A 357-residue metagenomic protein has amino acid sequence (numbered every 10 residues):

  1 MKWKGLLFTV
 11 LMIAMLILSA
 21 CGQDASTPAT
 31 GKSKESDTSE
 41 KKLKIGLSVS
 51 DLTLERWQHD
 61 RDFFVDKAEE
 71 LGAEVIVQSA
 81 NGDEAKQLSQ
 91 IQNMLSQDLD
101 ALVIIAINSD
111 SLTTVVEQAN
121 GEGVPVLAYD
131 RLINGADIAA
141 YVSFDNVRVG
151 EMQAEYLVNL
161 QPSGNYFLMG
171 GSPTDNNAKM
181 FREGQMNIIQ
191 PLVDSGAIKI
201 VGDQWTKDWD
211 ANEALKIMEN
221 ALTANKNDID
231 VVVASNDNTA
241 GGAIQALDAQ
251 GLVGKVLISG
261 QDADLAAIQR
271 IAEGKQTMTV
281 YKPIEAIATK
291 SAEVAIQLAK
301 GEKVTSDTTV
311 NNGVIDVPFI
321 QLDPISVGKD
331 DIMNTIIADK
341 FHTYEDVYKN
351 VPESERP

Functional and structural regions predicted by a protein language model:
M1-F8: Bacterial N-terminal signal peptides that target proteins for export
W3, G22-P357: A residue-level marker of the well-folded mature domains of exported/periplasmic proteins
F8-T9, V232: Short, surface-exposed loop and linker segments with low hydrophobicity and enrichment for Pro/Ser/Thr
I17-A20: C-terminal motif of bacterial Sec signal peptides marking the signal peptidase cleavage site
